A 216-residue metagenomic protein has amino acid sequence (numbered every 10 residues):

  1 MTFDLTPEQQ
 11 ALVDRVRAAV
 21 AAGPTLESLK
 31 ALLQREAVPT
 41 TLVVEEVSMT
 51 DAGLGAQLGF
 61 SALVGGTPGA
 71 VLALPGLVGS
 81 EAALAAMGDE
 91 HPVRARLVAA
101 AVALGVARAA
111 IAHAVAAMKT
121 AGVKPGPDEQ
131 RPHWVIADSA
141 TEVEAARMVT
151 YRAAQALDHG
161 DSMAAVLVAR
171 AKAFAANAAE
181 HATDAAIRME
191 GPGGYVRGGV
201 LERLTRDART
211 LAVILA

Functional and structural regions predicted by a protein language model:
M1-G55: Amphipathic, small/basic residue-rich leader segments at the start of a protein or domain
T2, V13-R17, I187-A216: Glycine-rich phosphate/cofactor-binding loops in nucleotide/flavin-utilizing enzymes
F3-P7, G69-E144: Glycine-rich beta->alpha junctions and the first turn(s) of the following alpha-helix
P24-K30, K119, V123, E144-F174 (+1 more regions): C-terminal helix-coil-helix/basic helical segment that borders enzyme active sites and/or dimer interfaces and provides
V43, G55-P68: N-terminal glycine-rich flavin-associated loop
L104-A107, I111, S139-A146, T150 (+3 more regions): Alpha-helical transition-metal enzyme core signature, strongest for iron centers
D128, H133, D161-A176, G194-T210: Charge-rich, acidic-biased intrinsically disordered regions
